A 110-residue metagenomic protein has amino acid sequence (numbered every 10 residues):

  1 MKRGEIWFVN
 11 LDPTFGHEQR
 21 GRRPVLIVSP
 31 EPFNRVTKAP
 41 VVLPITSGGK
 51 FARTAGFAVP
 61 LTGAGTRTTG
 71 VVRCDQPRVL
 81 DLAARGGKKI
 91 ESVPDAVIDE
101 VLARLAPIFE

Functional and structural regions predicted by a protein language model:
M1-E110: Conserved functional hotspots at enzyme active or ligand-binding sites that engage polyanionic ligands
